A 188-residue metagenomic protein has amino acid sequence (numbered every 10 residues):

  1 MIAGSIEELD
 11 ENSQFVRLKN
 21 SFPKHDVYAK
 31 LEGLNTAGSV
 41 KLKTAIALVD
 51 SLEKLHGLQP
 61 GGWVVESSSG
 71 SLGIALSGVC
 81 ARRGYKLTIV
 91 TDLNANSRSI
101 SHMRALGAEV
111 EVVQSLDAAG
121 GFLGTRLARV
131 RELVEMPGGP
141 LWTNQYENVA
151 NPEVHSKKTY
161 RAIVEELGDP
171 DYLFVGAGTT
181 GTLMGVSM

Functional and structural regions predicted by a protein language model:
M1-M188: PLP-dependent amino-acid enzyme catalytic core
